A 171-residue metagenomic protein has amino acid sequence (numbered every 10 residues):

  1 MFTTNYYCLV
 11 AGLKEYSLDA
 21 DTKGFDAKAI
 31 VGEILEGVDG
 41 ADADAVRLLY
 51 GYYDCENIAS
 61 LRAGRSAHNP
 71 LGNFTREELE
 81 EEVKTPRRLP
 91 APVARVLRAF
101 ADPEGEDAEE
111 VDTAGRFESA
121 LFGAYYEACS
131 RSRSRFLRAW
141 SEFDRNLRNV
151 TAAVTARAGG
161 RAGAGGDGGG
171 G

Functional and structural regions predicted by a protein language model:
M1-G171: N-terminal domain-start signal
